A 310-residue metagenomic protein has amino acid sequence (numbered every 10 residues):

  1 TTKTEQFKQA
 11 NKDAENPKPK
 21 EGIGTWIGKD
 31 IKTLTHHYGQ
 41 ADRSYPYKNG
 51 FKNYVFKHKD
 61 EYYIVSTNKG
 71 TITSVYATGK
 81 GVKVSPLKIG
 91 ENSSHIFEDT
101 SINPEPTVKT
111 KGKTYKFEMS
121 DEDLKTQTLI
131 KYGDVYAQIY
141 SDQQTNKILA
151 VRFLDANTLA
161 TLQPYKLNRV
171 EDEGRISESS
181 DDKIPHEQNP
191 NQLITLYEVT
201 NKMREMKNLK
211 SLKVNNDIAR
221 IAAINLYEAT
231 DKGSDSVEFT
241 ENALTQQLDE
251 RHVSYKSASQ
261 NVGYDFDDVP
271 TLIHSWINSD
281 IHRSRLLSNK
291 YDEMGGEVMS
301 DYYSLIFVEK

Functional and structural regions predicted by a protein language model:
T2-E21, W26-N68, H95-D155, N289-Y291 (+1 more regions): A cross-family detector of function-defining hotspots
P17-G24, G79-L87, D181-N191, E205-N215 (+2 more regions): Second-shell loop/turn segments in exported
K29, T33, E91, H95 (+9 more regions): Extracytoplasmic/secreted proteins, especially bacterial periplasmic and envelope-associated proteins
H36-R43, S101-E105, N201-K210, A223 (+6 more regions): Sec-exported extracytoplasmic/periplasmic mature domains
K69, S74-V75, G79, I221-F266: Short, surface-exposed glycine/acidic/tryptophan-bearing loops
K83, L87-V135, L244-K310: A well-ordered secondary-structure block
Y136-K210: Intrinsically disordered, low-complexity, Pro/Ser/Thr/Asn/Gly/Ala-rich spacer/linker segments adjacent to signal
E187-Q246, K290-E297, D301: Short, well-ordered surface patches within globular domains
